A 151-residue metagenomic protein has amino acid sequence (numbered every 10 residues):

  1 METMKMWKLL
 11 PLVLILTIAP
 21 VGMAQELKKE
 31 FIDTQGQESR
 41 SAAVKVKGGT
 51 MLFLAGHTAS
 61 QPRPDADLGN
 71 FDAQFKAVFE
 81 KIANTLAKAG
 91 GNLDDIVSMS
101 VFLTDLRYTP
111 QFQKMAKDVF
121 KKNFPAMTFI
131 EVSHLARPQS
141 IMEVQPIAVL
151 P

Functional and structural regions predicted by a protein language model:
M1-M6: N-terminal secretory signal peptides that target proteins for export/translocation
W7-E80, N84-V97, L103-P151: N-terminal presequence-like segments and the immediate start of the first folded domain
